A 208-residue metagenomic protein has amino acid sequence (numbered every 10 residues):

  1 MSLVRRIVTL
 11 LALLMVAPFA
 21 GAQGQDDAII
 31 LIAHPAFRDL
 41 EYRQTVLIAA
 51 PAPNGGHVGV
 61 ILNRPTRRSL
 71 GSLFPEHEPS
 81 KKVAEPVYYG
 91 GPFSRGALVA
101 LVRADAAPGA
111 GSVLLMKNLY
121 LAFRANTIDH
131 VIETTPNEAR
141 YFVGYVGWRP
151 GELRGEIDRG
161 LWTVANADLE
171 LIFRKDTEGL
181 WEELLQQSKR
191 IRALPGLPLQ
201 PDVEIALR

Functional and structural regions predicted by a protein language model:
M1-V8: Bacterial N-terminal signal peptides that target proteins for export
A22-R208: A short aromatic-anchored loop/beta-hairpin motif
